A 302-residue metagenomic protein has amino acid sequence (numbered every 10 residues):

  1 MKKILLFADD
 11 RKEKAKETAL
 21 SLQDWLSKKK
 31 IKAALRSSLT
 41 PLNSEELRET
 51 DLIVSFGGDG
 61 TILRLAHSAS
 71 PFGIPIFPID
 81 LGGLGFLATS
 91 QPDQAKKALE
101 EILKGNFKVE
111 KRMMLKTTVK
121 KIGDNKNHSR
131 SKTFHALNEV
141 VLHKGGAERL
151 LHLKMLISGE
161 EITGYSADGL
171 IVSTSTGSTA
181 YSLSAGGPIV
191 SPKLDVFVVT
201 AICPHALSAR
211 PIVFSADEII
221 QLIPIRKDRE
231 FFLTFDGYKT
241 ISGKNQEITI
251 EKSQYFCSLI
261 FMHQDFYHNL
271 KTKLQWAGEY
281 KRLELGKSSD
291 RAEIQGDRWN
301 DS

Functional and structural regions predicted by a protein language model:
M1-L52, F56, R64, P92-K108 (+1 more regions): ATP/NTP phosphate-donor binding region
I53, I76, L170-I171: Short, well-ordered beta-strand core segments
D59-T61, L84, T176-S178: Short glycine-rich anion-binding loops that position phosphate/pyrophosphate groups of nucleotides and phosphorylated
R64, S68-G82, F86: Gly/Ser-rich helix-loop-strand patches that form or flank binding pockets for ribonucleotide-derived cofactors
F86-D168: Catalytic core of DAGKc-family lipid kinases
F134, L142, S158-E161, R210-S302: ATP/nucleoside-binding phosphotransfer catalytic cores, i.e., glycine-rich phosphate-binding loops
M155, G177, L233: Short aromatic-centered micro-motifs
T163-S208: Gly/Ser/Thr-rich active-site loops/lids in small-molecule metabolic enzymes that frequently grip phosphoryl groups
